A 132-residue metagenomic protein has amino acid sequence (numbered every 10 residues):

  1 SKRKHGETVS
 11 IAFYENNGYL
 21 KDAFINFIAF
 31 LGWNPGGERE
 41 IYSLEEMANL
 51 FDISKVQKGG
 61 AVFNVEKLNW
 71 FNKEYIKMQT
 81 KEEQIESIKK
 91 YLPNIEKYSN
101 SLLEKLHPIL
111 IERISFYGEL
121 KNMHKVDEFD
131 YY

Functional and structural regions predicted by a protein language model:
S1-Y132: Conserved nucleotide- and phosphate/pyrophosphate-binding catalytic cores in adenylate/nucleotidyl-handling enzymes
